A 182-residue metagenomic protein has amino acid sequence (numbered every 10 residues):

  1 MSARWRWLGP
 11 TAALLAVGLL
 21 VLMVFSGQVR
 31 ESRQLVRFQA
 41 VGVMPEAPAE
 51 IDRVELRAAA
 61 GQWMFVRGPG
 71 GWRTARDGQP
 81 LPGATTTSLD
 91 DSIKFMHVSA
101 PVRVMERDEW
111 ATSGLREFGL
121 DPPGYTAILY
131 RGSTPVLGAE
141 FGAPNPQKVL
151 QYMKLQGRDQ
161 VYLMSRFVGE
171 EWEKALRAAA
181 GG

Functional and structural regions predicted by a protein language model:
M1-G182: A short-motif feature that recognizes glycine-rich, charge-decorated loops that bind or process nucleotide phosphates
